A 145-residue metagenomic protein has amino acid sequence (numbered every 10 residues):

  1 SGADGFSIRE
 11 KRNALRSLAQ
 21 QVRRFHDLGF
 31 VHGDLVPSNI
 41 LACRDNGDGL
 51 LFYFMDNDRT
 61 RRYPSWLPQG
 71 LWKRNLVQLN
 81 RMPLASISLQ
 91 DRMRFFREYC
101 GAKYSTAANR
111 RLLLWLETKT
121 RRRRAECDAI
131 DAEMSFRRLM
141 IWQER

Functional and structural regions predicted by a protein language model:
S1-G33, S38: Conserved kinase catalytic-core helix
D34, R44, R61-Y63: Activation segment
V36-P37, L41, R110: Short loop/turn and capping residues at structural boundaries
N39-F54: Conserved protein kinase catalytic/activation segment
L50-K119: C-lobe/activation-segment region of protein kinase-like
R121-R145: Conserved NTP-binding catalytic cores of kinases and kinase-like/nucleotidyltransferase enzymes across multiple kinase
